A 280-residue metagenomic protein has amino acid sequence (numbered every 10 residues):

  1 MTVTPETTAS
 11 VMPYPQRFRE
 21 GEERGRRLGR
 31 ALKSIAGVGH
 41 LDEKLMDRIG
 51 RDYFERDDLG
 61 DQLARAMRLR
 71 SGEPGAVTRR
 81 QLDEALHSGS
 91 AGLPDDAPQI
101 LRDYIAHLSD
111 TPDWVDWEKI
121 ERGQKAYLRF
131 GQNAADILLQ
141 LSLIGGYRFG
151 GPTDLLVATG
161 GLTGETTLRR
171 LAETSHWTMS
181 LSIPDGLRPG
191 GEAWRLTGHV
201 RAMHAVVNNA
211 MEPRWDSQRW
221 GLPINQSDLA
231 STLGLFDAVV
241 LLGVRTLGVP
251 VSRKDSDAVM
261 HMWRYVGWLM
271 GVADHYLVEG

Functional and structural regions predicted by a protein language model:
M1-L233, D237-G280: Mature, function-bearing regions of proteins
